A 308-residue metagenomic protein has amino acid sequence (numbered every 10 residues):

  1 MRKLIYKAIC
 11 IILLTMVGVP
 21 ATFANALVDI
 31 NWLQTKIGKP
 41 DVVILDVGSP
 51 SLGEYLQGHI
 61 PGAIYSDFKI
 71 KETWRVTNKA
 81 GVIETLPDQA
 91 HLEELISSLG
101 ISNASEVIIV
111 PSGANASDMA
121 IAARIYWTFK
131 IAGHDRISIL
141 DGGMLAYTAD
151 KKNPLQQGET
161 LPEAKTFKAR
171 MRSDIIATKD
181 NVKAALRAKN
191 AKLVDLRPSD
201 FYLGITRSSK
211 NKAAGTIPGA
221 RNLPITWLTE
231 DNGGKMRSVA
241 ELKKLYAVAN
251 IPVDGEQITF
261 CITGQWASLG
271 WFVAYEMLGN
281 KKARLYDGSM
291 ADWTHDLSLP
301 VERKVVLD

Functional and structural regions predicted by a protein language model:
M1-K7: Positively charged n-region of N-terminal signal peptides that target proteins for export
K7-P20: Bacterial N-terminal signal peptides
P20-E54, M144-K210, V301, L307-D308: Flexible, polar/low-complexity N-terminal or interdomain linker segments that lie immediately upstream of folded
V43-D46, A63-D67, S105-V110, S138-I139 (+4 more regions): Structural recognition of the beta-strand scaffold that forms the well-ordered cores of secreted hydrolase catalytic
L45-L92: N-terminal carbohydrate-binding/catalytic regions of secreted carbohydrate-active enzymes
R75-S105, I225-E256: Helix-loop module immediately N-terminal to the HCX5R catalytic loop in PTP-like cysteine phosphatase domains
L86-A188, T206, G215, W266-A283 (+1 more regions): Thiolate-centered catalytic microenvironments shared by cysteine-dependent enzyme domains
K244, A249-V306: C-terminal soluble interaction/assembly domains
